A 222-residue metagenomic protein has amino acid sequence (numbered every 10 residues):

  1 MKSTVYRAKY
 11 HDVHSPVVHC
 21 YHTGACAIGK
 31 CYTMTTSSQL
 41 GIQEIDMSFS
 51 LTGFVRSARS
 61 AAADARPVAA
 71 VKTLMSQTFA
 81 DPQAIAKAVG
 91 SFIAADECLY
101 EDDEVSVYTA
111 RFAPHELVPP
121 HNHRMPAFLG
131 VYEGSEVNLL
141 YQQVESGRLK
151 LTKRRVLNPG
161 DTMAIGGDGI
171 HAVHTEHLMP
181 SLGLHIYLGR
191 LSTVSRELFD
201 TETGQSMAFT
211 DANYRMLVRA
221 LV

Functional and structural regions predicted by a protein language model:
K9, H14, C20-Y21, G29-P82: N-terminal leader/capping segments at the start of a protein or of a new domain
A86-E116, P159: A short glycine-rich, His/Asp/Glu-containing loop-to-beta-strand
P119-H121, N138-L139, I165, H171-E176: Short beta-strand His + acidic residue motifs that chelate non-heme Fe in jelly-roll/DSBH and cupin folds
M125-L139: Glycine- and acidic-residue-biased ligand/ion/polar-headgroup-sensing regions
F128-G130, L178-T193: A short hydrophobic beta-strand segment most commonly corresponding to one strand of the jelly-roll/cupin
E145-I170: Short acidic-glycine-tyrosine-enriched beta hairpin
R190-V222: Conserved double-stranded beta-helix
